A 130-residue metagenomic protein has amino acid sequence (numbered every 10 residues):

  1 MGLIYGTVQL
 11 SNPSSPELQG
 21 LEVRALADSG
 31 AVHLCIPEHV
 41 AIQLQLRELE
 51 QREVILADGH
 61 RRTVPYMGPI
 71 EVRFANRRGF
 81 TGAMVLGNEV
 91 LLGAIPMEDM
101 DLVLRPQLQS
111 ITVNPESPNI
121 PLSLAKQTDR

Functional and structural regions predicted by a protein language model:
M1-R130: Pepsin/retropepsin-fold aspartyl endopeptidases
